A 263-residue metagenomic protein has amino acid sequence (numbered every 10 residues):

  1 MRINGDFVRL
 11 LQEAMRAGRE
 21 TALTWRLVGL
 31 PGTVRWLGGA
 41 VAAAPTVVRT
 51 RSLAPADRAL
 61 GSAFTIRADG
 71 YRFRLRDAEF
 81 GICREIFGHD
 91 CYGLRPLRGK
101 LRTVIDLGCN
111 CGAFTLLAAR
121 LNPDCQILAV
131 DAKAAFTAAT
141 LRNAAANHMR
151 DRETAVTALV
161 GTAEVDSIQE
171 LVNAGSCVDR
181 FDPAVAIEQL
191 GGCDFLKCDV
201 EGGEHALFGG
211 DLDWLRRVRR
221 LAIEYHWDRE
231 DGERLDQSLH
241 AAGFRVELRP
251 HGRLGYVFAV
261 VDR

Functional and structural regions predicted by a protein language model:
M1-R263: Phosphate/nucleotide-binding beta-alpha loop and adjacent structural elements of enzyme active sites
